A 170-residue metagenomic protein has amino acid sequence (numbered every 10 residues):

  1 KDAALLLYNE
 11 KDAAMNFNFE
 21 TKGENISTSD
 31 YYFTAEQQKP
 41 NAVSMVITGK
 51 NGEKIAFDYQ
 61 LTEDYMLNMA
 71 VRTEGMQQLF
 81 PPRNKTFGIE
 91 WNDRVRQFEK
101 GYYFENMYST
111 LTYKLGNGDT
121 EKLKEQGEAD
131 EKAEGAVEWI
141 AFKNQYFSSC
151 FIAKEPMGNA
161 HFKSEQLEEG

Functional and structural regions predicted by a protein language model:
K1-G170: Soluble non-transmembrane domains of integral membrane proteins
